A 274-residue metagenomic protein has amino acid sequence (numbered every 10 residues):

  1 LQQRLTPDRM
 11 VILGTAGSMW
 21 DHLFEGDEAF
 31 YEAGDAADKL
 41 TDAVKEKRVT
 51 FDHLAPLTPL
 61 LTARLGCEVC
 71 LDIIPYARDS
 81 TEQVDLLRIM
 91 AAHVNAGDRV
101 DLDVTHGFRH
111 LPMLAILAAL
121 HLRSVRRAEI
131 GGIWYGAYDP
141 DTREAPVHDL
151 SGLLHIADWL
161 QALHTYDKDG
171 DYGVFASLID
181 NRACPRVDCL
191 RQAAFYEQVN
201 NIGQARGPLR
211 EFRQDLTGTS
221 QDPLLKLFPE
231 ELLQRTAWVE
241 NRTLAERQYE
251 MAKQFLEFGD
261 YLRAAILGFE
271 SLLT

Functional and structural regions predicted by a protein language model:
L1-R99, L117-T274: Long, low-complexity, Lys/Arg-enriched
D103-L117: Elongated alpha-helical scaffolds
